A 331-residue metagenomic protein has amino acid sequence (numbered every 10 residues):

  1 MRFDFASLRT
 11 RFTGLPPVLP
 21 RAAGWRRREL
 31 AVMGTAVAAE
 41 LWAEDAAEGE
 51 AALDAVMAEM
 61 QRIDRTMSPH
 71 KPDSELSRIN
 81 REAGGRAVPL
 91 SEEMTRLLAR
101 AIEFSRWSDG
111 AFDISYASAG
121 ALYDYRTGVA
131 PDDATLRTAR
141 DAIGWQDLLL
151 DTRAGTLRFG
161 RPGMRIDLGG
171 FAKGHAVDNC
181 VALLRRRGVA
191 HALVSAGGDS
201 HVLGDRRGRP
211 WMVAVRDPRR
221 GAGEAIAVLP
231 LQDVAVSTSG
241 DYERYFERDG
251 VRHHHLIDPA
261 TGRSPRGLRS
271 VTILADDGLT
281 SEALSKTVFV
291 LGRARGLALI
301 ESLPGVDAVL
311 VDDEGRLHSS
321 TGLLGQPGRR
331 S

Functional and structural regions predicted by a protein language model:
M1-S331: Mature catalytic core of soluble alpha/beta enzymes
